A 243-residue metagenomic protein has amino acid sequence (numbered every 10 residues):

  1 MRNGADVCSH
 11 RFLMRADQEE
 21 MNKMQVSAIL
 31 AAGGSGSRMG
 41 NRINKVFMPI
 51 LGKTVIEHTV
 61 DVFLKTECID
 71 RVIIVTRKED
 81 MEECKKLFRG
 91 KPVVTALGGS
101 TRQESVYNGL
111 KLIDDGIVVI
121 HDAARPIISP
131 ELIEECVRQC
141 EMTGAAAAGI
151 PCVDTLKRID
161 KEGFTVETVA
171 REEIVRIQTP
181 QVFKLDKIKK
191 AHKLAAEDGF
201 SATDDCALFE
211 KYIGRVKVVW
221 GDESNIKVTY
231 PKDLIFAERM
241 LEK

Functional and structural regions predicted by a protein language model:
G4-A5, H10: Targeting/processing segments of secretory and organellar proteins
K23-M81: N-terminal glycine-rich phosphate-binding loop and ensuing alpha1 helix
L30, I56, G109, H121-D122 (+3 more regions): Residue-level signal for inorganic ion chemistry
P49, I127, T168, V182 (+1 more regions): Short aromatic/basic micro-patch
E57-D115, A196-D198: Conserved N-terminal catalytic core of the sugar/cofactor nucleotidyltransferase
R102-K161, Q178: Conserved beta-loop-beta/alpha segment of the NTase-like Rossmann-fold superfamily that binds/positions NTPs
K157-Q181: Short, flexible, basic/aromatic active-site loop/helix in glycosyltransferases
V175-K243: Conserved alpha/beta core of the MobA/IspD/sugar-nucleotide pyrophosphorylase nucleotidyltransferase superfamily
